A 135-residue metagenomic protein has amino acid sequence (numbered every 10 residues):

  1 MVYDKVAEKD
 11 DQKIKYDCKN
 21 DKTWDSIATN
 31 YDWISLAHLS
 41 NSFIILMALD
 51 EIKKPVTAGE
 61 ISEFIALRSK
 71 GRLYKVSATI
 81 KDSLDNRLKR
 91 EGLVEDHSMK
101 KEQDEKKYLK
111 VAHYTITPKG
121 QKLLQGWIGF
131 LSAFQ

Functional and structural regions predicted by a protein language model:
K13-I52: Short alpha-helical segments that sit at the start of domains
A37-I44, V76, A112, K119: N-terminal positioning helix adjacent to the helix-turn-helix/winged-helix DNA-binding module
L49-K54, S69-G71: Short helix-capping/hinge SLiMs at alpha-helix to coil transitions
P55-L67: Short acidic, hydrophobic short linear motifs in intrinsically disordered regions
A66-K81, E105-K107: Short, positively charged loop/turn segments that connect secondary-structure elements
K81-E91: Basic amphipathic alpha-helical segments that dock to polyanions
K89-E102: A short, conserved structural fragment
A112-Q135: Short, amphipathic alpha-helical interaction segments positioned at domain boundaries
